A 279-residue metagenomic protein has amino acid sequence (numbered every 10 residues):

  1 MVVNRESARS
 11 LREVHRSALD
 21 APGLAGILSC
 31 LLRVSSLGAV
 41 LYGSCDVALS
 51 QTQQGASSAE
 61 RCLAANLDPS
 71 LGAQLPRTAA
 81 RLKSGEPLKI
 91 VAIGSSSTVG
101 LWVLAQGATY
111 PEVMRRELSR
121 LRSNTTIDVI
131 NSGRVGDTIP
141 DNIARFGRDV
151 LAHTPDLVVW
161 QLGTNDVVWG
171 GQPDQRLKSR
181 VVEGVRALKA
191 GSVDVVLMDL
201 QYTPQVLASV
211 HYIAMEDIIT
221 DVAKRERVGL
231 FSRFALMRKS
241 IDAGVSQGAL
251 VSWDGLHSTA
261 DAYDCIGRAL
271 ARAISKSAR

Functional and structural regions predicted by a protein language model:
M1-G26: N-terminal secretory signal peptides that target proteins for export/translocation
G23-G43: Bacterial N-terminal signal peptides
G26, L41, S57-A59, L63: Secretory pathway export signals and precursors
L32-S35, V47, A64, I93: Residue-level detector of bioactive/disordered segments in secreted/extracellular proteins and virion assembly
A48-T52: Boundary at the C-terminal end of the N-terminal hydrophobic targeting segment
A59-S132, R145-T154: Serine-esterase "nucleophile elbow" of acetyl-processing enzymes
K83, E112-D128, D137, D141-R279: Alpha-helical cap/lid subdomain in secreted, periplasmic, or secretory-pathway luminal O-acyl-processing enzymes
